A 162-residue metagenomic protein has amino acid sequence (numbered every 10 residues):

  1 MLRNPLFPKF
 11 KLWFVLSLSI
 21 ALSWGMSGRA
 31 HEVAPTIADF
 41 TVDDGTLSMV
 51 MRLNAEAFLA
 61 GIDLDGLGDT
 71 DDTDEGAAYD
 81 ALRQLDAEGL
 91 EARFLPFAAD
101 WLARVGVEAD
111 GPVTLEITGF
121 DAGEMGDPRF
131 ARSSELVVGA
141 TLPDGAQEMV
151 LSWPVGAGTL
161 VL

Functional and structural regions predicted by a protein language model:
L2, L16-S17, A30-E32: Membrane-protein biogenesis/insertion across secretory and organellar systems
L2-F14: Bacterial N-terminal signal peptides that target proteins for export
W13-S23: Bacterial N-terminal signal peptides
G25-S27: N-terminal signal peptide c-region/cleavage motif recognized by signal peptidases
R29-L162: N-terminal soluble domains immediately following signal/targeting peptides that reside in extracytoplasmic
